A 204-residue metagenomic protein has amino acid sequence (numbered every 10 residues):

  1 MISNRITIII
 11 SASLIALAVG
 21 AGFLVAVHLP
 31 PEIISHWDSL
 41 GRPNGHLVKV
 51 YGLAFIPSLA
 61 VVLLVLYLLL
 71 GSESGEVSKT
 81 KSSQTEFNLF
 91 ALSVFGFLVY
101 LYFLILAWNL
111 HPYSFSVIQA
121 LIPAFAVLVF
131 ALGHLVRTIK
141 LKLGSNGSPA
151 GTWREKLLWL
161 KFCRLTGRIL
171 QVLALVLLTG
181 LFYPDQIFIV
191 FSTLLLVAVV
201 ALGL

Functional and structural regions predicted by a protein language model:
T7-A12, G52-L59, L64-Y67, F87-G96 (+1 more regions): Select subsegments of transmembrane alpha-helices in polytopic membrane proteins, especially boundary-proximal
S11-L14, G45-V61, Y113-G133: Alpha-helical transmembrane segments
F23-A54, L143-R154: Active-site and channel-lining beta-strand-loop segments that bind or position nucleotide-derived/phosphorylated
L24-L29, V61-S74, V129-S148: Membrane-water interface of transmembrane alpha-helices
L69-Q119: Ordered, amphipathic secondary-structure segments that act as subunit-interaction surfaces in large macromolecular
V99-S116, Q171-S192: Alpha-helical transmembrane segments and their membrane-interface junctions in multi-pass membrane proteins
L121, L143-L170: Membrane-helix boundary/juxtamembrane motif in polytopic membrane proteins
I187-G203: Small-residue-rich transmembrane alpha-helices that serve as helix-helix interface/gating elements in multipass
